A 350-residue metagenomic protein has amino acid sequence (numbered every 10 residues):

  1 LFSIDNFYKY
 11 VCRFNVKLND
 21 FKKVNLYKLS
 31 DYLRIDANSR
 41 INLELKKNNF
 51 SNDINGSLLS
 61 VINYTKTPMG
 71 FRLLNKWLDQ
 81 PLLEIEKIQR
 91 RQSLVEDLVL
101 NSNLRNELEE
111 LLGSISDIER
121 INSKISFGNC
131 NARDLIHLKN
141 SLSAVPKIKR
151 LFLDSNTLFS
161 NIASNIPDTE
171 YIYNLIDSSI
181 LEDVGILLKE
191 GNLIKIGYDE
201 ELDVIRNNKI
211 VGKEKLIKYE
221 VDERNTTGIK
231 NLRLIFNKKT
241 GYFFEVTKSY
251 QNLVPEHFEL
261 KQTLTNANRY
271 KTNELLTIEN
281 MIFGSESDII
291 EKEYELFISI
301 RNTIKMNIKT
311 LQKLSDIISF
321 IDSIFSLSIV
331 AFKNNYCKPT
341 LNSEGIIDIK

Functional and structural regions predicted by a protein language model:
L1-D97, N106, E110-G113, D117-S126 (+2 more regions): Charged catalytic and DNA/RNA-contacting regions of genome-maintenance and nucleic-acid-processing enzymes
E109-L112, I118, I136-K139, L311-S328: Hydrophobic alpha-helical segments characteristic of transmembrane helices
I172-S179, Y242-F258, T263, A267: Cytosolic, long alpha-helical scaffolding segments
E214-L234, N335-C337: Flexible, glycine/threonine-enriched loop-and-boundary segments that flank and lead into catalytic domains of large
L253, D316-K350: Conserved NTPase motor "head" modules and their coupling/switch loops across ABC/AAA+ ATPases, GTPases, and GHKL ATPases
L264-N302: Extended, charged coiled-coil "arm/hinge" scaffolds of SMC/Rad50-like chromosome-maintenance ATPases and other large
